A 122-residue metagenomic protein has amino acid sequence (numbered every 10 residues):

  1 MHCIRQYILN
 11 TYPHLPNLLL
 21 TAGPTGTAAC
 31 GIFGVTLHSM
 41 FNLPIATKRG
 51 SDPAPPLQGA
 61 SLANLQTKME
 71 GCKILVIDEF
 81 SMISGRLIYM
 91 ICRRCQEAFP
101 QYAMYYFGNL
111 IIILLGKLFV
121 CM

Functional and structural regions predicted by a protein language model:
M1-M122: Conserved ATP-binding/catalytic motifs of P-loop helicase motor domains
